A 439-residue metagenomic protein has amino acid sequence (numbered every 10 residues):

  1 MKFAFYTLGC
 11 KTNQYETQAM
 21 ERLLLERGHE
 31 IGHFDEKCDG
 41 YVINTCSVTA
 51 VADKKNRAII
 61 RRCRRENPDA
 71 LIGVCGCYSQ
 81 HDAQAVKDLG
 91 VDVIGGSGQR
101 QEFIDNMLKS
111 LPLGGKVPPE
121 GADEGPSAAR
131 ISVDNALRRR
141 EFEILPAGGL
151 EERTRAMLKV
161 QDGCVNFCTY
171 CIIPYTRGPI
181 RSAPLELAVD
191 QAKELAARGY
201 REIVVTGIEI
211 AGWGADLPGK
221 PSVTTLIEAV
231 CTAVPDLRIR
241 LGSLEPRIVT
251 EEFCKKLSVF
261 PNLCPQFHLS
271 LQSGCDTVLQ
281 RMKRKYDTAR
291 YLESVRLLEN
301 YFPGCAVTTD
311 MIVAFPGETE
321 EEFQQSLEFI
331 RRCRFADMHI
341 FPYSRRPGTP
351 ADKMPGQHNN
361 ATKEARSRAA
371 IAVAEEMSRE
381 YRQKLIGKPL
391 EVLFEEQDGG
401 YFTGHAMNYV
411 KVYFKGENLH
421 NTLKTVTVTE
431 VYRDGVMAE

Functional and structural regions predicted by a protein language model:
M1-W213, E252, L257, L263 (+7 more regions): Proteins enriched for Cys/Gly/acidic motifs involved in redox and nucleic-acid/cofactor modification
K2, L71, E202, R238-R240 (+5 more regions): Residues at or immediately flanking beta-strands
S47-A52, Y200-A229, A233, L244-E252 (+2 more regions): Conserved glycine-rich "GG(E/T)P / GGGxP" loop and the immediately following alpha-helix in the radical SAM core
F167, C171-G178, I239-R247, S273-K283 (+3 more regions): Conserved strand-turn element in the central/C-terminal portion of the radical SAM core barrel that lines
A188, V205, L241, L269 (+6 more regions): Conserved, mostly hydrophobic/aromatic
A197, T224-R238, T250-T309: Radical SAM/AdoMet-radical enzyme domain recognition
E318, C333-F335: Contiguous mid-protein beta-loop-alpha structural module that forms a pocket-lining wall or clamp of enzyme active
K353-E439: Terminal RNA-binding accessory module
